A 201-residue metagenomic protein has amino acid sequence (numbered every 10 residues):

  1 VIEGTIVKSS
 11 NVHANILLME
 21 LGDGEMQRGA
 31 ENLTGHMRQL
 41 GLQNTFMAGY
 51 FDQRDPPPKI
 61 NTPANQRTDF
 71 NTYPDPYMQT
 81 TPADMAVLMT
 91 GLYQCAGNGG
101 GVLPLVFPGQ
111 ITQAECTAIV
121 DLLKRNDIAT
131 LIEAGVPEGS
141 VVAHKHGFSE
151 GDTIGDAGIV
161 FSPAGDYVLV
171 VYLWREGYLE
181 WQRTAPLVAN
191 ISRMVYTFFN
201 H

Functional and structural regions predicted by a protein language model:
V1-Y73, M78-A83, G91, A114: Active-site-adjacent helix/loop patches that line small-molecule binding or acyl-intermediate pockets
G22, Y77-H201: Structured C-terminal helix/loop/strand segments within mature extracytoplasmic catalytic/sensor domains
